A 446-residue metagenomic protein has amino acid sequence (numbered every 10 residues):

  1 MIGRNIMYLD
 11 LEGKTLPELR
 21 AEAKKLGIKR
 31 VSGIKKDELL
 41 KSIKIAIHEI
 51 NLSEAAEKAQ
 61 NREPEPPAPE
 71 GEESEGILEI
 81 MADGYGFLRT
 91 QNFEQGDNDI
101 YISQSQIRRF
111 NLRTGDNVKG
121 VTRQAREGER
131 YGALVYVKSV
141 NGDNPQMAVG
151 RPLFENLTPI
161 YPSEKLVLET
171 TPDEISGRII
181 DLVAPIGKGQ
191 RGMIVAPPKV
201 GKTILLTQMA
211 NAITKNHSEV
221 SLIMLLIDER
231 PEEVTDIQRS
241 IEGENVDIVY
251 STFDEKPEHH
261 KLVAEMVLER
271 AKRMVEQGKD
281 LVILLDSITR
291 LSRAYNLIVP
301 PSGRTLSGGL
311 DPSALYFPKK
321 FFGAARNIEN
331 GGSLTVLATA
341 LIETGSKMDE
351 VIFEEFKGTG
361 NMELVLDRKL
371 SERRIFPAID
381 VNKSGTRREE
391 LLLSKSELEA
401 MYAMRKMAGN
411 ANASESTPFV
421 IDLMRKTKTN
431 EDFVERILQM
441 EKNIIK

Functional and structural regions predicted by a protein language model:
M1-Y85, F93-N98: Charged, low-complexity terminal tails
L19, L39, G86, S103 (+7 more regions): Residue-level signature of catalytic and energy-coupling elements of molecular machines, predominantly ATP/GTP-dependent
K58-G150: N-terminal "pre-motor" subdomain/linker immediately upstream of P-loop NTPase catalytic cores
P64-S74, I175-I179, V267-K272, F321: Phosphate-interacting basic helix/loop segments used at nucleotide- and nucleic-acid interfaces
E70-E72, I80-G84, E94-G96, L112-D116 (+11 more regions): Short flexible coil/turn linkers enriched for glycine and charged/polar residues that connect secondary-structure
Q124-I194: P-loop NTP-binding catalytic core
P185-L206, D228: Glycine-rich phosphate-binding P-loop
G201, M209-I213, H217-E244, I248-K446: P-loop NTPase catalytic core
